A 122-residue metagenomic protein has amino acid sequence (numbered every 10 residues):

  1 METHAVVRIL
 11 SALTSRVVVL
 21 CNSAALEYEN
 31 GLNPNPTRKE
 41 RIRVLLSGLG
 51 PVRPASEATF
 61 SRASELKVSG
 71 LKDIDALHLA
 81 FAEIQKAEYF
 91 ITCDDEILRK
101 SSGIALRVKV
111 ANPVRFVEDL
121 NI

Functional and structural regions predicted by a protein language model:
M1-N22, G31-E40, R107, V114-I122: Short, well-structured N-terminal submotif of metal-dependent ribonuclease cores
V6-R8, A76-L79: A generic local structural motif
A12, V68-S69, L79-I122: Acidic, PIN/NYN-like endoribonuclease modules and their adjacent C-terminal/linker elements
R16-V19, L49-P51, K86-Y89: Short active-site oxyanion
A25-E29, S47-V68: Acidic catalytic patch
L26, T59, L77-H78, E96-I97: Alpha-helix capping/helix-boundary segments
V44: An acidic/histidine-cluster motif and surrounding catalytic segment that typifies divalent-metal-assisted enzyme active
P54, D73-A76, T92: Short beta-strand scaffold positions
